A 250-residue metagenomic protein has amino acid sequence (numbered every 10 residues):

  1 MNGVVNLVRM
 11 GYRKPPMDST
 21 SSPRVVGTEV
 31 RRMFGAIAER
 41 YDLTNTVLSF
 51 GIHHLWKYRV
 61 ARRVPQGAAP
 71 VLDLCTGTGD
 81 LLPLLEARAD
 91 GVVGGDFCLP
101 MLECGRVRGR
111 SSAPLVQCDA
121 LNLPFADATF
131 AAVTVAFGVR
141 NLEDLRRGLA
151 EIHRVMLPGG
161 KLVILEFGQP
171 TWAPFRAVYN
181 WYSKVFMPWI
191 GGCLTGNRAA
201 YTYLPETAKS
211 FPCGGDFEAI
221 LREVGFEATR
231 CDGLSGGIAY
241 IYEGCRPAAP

Functional and structural regions predicted by a protein language model:
F50-A68: Conserved alpha-helix/loop element of class I SAM-dependent methyltransferases that forms part of the SAM/SAH-binding
P70-N122: Class I SAM-dependent methyltransferase SAM/SAH-binding core
L121-A132: A short acidic, Gly/Pro-enriched loop at the edge of an enzyme's catalytic core that lines a small-molecule cofactor
A131-L145: A short SAM/SAH-binding and catalytic strip from SAM-dependent methyltransferases
R146-P158: A short glycine-rich, Lys/Arg-flanked "PGG" loop and its adjoining helix->strand segment in the class I
G160-F167: Conserved beta-strand signature within the Rossmann-like core of class I S-adenosyl-L-methionine
G168-I220, V224, R230: C-terminal alpha-helical "lid/dimerization" subdomain adjacent to the S-adenosyl-L-methionine
V224-E227, G233-P250: Core SAM-dependent methyltransferase catalytic element
